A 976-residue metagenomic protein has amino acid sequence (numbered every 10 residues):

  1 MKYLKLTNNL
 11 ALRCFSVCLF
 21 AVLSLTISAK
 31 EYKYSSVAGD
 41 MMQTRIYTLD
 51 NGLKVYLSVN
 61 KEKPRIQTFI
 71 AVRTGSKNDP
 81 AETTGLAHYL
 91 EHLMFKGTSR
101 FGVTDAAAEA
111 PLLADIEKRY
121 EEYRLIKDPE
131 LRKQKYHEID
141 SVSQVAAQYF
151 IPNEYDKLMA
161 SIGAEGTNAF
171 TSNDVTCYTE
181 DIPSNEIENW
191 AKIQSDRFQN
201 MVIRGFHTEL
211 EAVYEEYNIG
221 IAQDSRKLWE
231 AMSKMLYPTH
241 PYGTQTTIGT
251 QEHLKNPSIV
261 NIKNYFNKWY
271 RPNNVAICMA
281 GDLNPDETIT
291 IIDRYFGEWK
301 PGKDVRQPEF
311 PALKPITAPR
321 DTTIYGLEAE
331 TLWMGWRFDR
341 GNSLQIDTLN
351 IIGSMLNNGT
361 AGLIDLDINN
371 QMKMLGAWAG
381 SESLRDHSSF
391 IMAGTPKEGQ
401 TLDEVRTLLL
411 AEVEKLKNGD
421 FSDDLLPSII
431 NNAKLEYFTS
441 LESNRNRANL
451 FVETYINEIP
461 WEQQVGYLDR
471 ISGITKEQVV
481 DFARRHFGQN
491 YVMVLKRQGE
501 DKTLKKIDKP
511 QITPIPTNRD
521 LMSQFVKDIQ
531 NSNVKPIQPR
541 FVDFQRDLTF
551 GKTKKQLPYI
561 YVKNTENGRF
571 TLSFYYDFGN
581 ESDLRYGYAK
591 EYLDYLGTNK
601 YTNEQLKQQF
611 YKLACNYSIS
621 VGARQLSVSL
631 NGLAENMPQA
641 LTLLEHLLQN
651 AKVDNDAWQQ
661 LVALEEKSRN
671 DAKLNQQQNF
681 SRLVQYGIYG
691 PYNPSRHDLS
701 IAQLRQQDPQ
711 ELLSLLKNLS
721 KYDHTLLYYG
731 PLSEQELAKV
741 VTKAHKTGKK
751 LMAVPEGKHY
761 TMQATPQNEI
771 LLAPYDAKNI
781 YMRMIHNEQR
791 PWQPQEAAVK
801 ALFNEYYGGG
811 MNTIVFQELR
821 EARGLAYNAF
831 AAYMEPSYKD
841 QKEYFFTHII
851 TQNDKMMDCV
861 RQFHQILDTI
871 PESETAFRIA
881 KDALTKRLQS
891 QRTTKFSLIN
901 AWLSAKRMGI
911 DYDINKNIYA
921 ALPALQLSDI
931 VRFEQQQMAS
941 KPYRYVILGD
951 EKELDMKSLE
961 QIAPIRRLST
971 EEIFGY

Functional and structural regions predicted by a protein language model:
K2-F15: Bacterial N-terminal signal peptides that target proteins for export
L19-S28: Hydrophobic h-region of N-terminal signal peptides that target proteins for export in Gram-negative bacteria
K33-A71, D547-E566: Mature N-terminal segment immediately following signal peptide/propeptide cleavage in secreted/periplasmic
T48, A106-R306, R340, Q371-N531 (+2 more regions): Charge-rich, well-structured scaffold segments of protease-associated domains
N51, N60-E62, A71-G75, T98-S99 (+19 more regions): Solvent-exposed coil/turn segments that connect beta secondary-structure elements in extracytoplasmic/periplasmic
G52, K61-A110, M334, L344-L356 (+6 more regions): Active/ligand-binding-proximal structured segments within catalytic/core domains that scaffold catalytic residues
K61-P64, N173, R271, L327-E328 (+5 more regions): Short strand-connecting beta-turns/loops that link adjacent beta-strands
N218, K234, D304-A361, A393 (+6 more regions): His/Glu-based metal-binding/catalytic segments typifying zinc-dependent metallopeptidases
